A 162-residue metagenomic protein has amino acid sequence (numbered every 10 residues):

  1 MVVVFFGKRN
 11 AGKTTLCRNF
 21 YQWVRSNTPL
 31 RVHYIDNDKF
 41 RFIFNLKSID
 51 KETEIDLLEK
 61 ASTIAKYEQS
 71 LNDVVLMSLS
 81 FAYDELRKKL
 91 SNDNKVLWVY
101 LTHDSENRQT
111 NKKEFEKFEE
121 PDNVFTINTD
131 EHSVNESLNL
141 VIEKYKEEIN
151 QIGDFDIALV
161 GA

Functional and structural regions predicted by a protein language model:
V2, D156: Walker A (P-loop) ATP-phosphate-binding motif of ABC ATPase nucleotide-binding domains
F5, L159: Hydrophobic anchor at the beta1->P-loop junction of P-loop NTPases
K8-R9, A162: The conserved Walker
T14: Walker A/P-loop
C17-T63: Conserved substrate/cofactor phosphate-moiety recognition/catalytic segment in nucleotide-dependent phosphotransferases
Y34, W98-Y100, T126: Conserved beta-strand scaffold in the Rossmann-like NAD(H)/NADP(H)-binding core of dehydrogenases/reductases
E52-L97: Glycine-rich phosphate-binding loop used to anchor ATP phosphates in small-molecule kinases, encompassing both
T102-F155: Small-molecule kinase domains that catalyze NTP-dependent phosphoryl transfer to phosphate-bearing small molecules
